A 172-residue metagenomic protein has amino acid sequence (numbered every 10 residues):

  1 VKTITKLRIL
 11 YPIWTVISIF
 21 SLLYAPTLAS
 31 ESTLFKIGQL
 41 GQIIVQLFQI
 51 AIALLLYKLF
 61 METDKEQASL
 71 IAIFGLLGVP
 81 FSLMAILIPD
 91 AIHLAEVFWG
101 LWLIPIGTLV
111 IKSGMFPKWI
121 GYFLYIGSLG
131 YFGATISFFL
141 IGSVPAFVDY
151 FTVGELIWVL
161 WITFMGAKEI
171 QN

Functional and structural regions predicted by a protein language model:
V1-N172: Hydrophobic, aromatic-enriched alpha-helical segments typical of multi-pass transmembrane helices
